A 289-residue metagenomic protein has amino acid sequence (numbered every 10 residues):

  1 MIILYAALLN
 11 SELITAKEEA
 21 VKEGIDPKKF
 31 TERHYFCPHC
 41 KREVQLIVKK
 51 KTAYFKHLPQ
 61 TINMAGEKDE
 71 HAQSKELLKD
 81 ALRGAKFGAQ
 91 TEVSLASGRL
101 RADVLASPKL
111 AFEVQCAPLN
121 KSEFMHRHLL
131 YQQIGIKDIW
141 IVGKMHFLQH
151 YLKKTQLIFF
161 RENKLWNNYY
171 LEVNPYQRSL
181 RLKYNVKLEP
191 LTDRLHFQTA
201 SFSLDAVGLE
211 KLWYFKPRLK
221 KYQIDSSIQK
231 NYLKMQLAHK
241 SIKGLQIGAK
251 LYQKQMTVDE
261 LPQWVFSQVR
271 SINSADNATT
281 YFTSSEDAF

Functional and structural regions predicted by a protein language model:
M1-R83, F87: N-terminal cysteine/histidine-rich coordination modules
I2-L4, F30-E32, F160-F289: Non-catalytic C-terminal interaction segments of nucleic acid-processing enzymes
A81-G98, S107: A short acidic/basic microdomain associated with nuclease active sites
V93, V114-A117, G143-K144: Structural motif
L100-A102: Change "...and in nucleic-acid phosphodiester-cleaving endonucleases..." to "...and in nucleic-acid processing enzymes
V104-A106, L110-N120, Y131: Conserved catalytic cores of phosphodiester-cleaving nucleases, focusing on short active-site segments
L119-D138: Basic, amphipathic alpha-helical patches used to engage nucleic acids or provide basic targeting signals, exemplified
I134-Y170, P175: Nucleic-acid nuclease catalytic cores
